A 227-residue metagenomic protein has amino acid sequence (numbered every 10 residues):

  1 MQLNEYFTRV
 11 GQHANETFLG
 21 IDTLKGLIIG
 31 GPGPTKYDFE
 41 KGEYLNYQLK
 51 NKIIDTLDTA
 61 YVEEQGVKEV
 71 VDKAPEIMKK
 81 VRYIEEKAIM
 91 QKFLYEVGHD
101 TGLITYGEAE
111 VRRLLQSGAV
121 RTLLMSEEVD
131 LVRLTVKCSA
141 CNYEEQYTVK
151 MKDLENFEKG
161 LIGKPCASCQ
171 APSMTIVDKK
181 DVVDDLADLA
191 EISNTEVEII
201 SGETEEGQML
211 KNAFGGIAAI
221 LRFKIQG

Functional and structural regions predicted by a protein language model:
M1-G227: Terminal alpha-helical anchor/extension segments at protein ends
